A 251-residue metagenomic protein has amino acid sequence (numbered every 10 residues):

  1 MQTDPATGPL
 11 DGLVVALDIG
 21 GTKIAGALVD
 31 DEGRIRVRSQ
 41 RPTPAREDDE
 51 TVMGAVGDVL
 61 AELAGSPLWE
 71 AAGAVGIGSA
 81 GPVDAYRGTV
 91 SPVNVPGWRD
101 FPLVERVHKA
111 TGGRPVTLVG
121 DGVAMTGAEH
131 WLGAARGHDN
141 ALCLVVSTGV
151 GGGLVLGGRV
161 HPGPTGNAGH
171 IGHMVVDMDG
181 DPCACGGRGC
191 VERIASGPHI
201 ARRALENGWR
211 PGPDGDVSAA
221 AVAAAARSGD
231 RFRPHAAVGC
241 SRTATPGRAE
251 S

Functional and structural regions predicted by a protein language model:
M1-D11, A134-N140, G187: Nucleotide/phosphate-binding catalytic cleft detector across ATP-hydrolyzing and phosphate-transferring enzymes
Q2-G54, T89-V90, G166: Short glycine-rich, Thr/Ser-proximal phosphate-binding strand/loop in the N-terminal lobe of ATP-dependent enzymes
D18, G76-A80, V119, C143-G149 (+1 more regions): Short beta-strand segments
P44-A45, D49-G57, A61, A71-V75 (+1 more regions): Glycine-rich phosphate-binding loop and adjoining helix at the ATP-binding site of ATP-dependent phosphoryl-transfer
G57-G65, G127-L132, V238-A249: Generic structural signal for well-ordered alpha-helical scaffold segments
H138-I194: Glycine-rich phosphate-binding loop of actin/hexokinase-like ATP-binding domains
R188-S251: A mobile "lid/hinge" subdomain adjacent to the ATP/sugar-phosphate binding pocket shared across diverse ATP-dependent
